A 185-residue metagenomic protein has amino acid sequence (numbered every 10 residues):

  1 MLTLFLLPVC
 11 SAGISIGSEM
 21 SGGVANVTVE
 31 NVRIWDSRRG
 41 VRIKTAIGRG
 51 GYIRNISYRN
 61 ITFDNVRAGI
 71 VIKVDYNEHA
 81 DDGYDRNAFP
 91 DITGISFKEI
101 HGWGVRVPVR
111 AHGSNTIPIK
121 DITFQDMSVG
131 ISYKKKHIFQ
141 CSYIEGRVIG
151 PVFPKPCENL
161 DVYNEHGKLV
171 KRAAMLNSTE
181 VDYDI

Functional and structural regions predicted by a protein language model:
M1-I185: Extracellular/periplasmic carbohydrate-active domains that bind, remodel, or depolymerize complex polysaccharides
